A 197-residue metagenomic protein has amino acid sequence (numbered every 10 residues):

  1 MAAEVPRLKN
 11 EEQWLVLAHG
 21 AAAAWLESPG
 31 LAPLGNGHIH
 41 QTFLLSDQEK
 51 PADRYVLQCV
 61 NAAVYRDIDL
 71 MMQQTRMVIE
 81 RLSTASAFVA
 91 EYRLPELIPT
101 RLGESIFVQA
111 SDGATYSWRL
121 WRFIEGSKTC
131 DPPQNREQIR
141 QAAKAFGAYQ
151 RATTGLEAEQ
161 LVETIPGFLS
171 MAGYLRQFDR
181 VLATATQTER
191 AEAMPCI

Functional and structural regions predicted by a protein language model:
M1-A32: Juxta-kinase regulatory segment immediately upstream of eukaryotic protein kinase catalytic domains
L17, Q41-L44, Q74-R81: Residue-level detector of alpha-helical secondary structure
H19-A22, D47, N61, R76: Short amphipathic alpha-helical segments enriched in leucine
L26-Q48: ATP-binding glycine-rich phosphate-binding loop
A32-N36, Q58-C59, R66-D69, K128-R140 (+1 more regions): ATP-dependent phospho-/nucleotidyl transfer catalytic cores
F43-L45, S83, A172-R176: Alpha-helix boundary/capping detector
D47-A52, F88-E91, Q187-A191: Short, glycine- and charge-enriched coil/turn segments that flank and shape catalytic ligand pockets
A52-Q74, E80-A158: ATP-binding pocket architecture of kinase catalytic cores
